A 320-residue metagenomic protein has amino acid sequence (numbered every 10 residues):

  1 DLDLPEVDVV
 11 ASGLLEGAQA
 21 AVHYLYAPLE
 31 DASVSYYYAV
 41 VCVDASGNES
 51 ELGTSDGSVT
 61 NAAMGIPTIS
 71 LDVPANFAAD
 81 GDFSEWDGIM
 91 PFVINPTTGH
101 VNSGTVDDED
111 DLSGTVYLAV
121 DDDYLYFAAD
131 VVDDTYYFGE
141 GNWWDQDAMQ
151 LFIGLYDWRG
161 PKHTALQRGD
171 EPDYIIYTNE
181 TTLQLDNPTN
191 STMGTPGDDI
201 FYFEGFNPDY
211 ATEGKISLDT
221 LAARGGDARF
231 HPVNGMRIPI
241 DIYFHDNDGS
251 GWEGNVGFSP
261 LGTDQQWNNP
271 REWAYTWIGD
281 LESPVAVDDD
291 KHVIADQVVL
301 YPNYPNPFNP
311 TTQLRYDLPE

Functional and structural regions predicted by a protein language model:
D1-S33: Recognizes extended acidic, P/S/T-rich segments that occur within or adjacent to Ig-like beta-sandwich modules
Y26-N48: Beta-strand-rich modules
S35-A39, R237-P239, Q313: Short, conserved beta-strand segments of beta-strand-rich sandwich/propeller modules, principally
C42-T68: Extracellular fibronectin type III
A45, V132-D134, D219, P310 (+1 more regions): Short solvent-exposed strand-capping/beta-turn motif centered on an Asx-Ser/Thr pair
S58-A286, D296: Structural preference for beta-rich elements and adjacent junctions enriched in aromatics
D288-E320: Glycine-centered coil/turn sites that cap beta-strands in beta-rich domains
